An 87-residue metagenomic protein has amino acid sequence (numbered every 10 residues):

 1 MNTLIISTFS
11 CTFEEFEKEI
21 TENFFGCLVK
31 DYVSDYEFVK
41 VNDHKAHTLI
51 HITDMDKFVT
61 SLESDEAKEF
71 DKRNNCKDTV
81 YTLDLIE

Functional and structural regions predicted by a protein language model:
M1-E63, K68-F70, N74, D78-E87: Short S/T/G/P-rich N-terminal loop/turn motif that feeds into the first structured element of a domain
